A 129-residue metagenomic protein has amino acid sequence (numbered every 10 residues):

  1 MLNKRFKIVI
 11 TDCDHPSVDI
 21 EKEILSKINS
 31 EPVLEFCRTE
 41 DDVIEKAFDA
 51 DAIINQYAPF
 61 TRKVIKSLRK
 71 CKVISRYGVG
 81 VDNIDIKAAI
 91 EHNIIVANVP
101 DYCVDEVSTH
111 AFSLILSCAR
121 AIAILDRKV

Functional and structural regions predicted by a protein language model:
M1-A50: N-terminal glycine-/charge-rich "phosphate-binding" loop or analogous flexible N-terminal tail
D12, D51-V129: Phosphate/diphosphate ligand-binding glycine-rich loop within oxidoreductases
